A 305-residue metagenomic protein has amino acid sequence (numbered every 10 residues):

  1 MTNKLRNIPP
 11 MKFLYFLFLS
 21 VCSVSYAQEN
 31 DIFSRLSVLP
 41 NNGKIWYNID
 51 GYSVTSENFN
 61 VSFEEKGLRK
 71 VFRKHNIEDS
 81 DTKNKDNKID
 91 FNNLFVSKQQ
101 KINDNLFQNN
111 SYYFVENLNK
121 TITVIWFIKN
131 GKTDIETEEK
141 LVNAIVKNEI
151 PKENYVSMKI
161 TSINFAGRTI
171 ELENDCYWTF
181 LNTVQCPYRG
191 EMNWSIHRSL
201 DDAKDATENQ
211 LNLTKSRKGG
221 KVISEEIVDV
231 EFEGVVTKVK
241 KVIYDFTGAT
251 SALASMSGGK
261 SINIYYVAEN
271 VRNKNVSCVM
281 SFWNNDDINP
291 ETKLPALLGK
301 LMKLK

Functional and structural regions predicted by a protein language model:
M1-I32: Bacterial Sec-dependent N-terminal signal peptides
L5-I8, S261-V271, V279-F282: C-terminal structured domain segments
Q28-L36, I125-C176, N273-K305: Surface-exposed amphipathic alpha-helical segments
E29-N119, K218-K274: Signature of long, low-cysteine stretches enriched in small and polar/charged residues
F95-I102, N109-S111, N119-T121, F127-N148 (+3 more regions): First exposed extracellular module after export/assembly in secreted or surface-exposed proteins
Q99-Q100, F127-K132, Y188-E191, D245-T247 (+1 more regions): Secondary-structure transition/turn motif
L141, A206-N212, G259-I264: Well-ordered, non-membrane alpha-helical segments in soluble/globular domains
S162-T237: Flexible, glycine-rich surface segments
